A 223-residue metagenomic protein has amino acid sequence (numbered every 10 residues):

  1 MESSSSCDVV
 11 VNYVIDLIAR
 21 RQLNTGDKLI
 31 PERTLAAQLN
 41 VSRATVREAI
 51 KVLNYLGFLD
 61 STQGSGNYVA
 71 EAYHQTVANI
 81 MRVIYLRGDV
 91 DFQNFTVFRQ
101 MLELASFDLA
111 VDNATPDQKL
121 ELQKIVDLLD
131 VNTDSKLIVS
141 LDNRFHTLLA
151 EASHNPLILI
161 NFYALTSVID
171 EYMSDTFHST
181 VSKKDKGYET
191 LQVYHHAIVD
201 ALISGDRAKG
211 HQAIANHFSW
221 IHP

Functional and structural regions predicted by a protein language model:
M1-F98, D108: Short linear motifs at protein or domain termini
A19, L23, V111-T115, V131-D134 (+1 more regions): Short, flexible helix-adjacent loops and helix caps
T25-D27, I158-F162, G210-Q212: Short, hydrophobic secondary-structure boundary micro-motifs
A72-L148, T190-S204, A208-Q212: All-alpha effector-binding/dimerization core of bacterial HTH-type transcriptional repressors
A105, L109, L148, A152 (+3 more regions): Amphipathic alpha-helical segments in well-ordered regions
D130, Y163, S167-P223: C-terminal all-alpha effector/ligand-binding and dimerization domain of prokaryotic HTH-type transcriptional repressors
H154-P156, G205-D206: Short loop-to-helix capping motifs
